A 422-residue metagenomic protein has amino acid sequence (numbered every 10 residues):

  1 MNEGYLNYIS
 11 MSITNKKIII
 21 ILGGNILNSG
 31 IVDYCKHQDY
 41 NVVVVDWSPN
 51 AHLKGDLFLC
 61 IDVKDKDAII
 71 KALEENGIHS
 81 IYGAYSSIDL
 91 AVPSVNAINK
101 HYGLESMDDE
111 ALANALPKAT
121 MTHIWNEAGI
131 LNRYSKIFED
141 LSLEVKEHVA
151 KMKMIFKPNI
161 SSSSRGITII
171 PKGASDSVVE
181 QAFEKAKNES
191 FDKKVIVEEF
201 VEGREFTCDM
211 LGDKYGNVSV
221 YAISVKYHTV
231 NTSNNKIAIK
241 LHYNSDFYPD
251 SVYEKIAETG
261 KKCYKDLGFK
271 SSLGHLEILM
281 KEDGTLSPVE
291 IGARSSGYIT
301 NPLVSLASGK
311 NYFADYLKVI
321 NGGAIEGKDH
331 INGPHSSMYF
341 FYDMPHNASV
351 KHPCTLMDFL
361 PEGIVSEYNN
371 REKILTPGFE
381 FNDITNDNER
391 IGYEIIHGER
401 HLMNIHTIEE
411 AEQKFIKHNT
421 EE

Functional and structural regions predicted by a protein language model:
N2-A111, G322-I325, D343, D387-E389 (+1 more regions): ATP-binding N-terminal substructure of ATP-dependent carboxylate-amine bond-forming enzymes
G4-Y8, E127, E144, L317-E422: Peripheral (often C-terminal) accessory segments that flank ATP-dependent C-N-forming ligase machineries
H52, P158-S161, K236, I384-R390: Short, flexible turn/loop "capping" segments at secondary-structure junctions
P117-I196, E202, K214-Y215, S245-E258 (+2 more regions): Active-site nucleotide/adenylate-binding loops and adjacent lid/helix of ATP-dependent enzymes
T168, E199, N244-S245, S305 (+1 more regions): Short, well-ordered beta-strand elements within core beta-sheets of diverse protein domains
S177, E199-F206, M210-F269, L273 (+2 more regions): ATP-dependent carboxylate/phosphate-activation module, predominantly the ATP-grasp catalytic core and closely related
G284-L286: Conserved protein kinase catalytic/activation segment
